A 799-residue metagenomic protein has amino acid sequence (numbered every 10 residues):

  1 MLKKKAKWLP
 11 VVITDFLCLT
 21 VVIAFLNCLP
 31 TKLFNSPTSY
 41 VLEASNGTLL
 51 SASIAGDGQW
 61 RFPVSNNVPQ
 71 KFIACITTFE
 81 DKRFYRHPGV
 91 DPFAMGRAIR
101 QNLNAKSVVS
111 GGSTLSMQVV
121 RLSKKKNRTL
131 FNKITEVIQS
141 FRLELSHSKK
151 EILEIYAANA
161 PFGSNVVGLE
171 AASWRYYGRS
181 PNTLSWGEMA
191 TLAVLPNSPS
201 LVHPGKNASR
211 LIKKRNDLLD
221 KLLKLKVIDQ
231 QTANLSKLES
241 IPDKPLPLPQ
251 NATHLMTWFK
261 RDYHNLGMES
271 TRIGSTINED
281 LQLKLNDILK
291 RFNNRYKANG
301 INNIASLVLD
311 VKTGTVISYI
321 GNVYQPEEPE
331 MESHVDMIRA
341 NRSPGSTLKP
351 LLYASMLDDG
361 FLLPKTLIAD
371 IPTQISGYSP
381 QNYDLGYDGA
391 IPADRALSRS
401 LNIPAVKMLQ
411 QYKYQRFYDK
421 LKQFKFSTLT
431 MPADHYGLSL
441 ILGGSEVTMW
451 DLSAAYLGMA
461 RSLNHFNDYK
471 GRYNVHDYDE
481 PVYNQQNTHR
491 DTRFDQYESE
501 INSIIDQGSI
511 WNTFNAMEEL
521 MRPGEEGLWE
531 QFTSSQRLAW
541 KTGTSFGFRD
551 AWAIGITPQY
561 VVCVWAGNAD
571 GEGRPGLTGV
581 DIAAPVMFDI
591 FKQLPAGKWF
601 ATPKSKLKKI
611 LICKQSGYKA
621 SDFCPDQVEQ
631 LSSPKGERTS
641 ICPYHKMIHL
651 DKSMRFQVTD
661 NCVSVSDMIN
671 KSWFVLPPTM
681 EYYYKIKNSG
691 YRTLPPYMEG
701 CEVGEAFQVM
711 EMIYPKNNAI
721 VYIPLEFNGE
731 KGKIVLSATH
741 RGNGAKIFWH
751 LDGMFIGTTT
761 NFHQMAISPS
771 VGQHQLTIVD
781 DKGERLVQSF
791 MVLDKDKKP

Functional and structural regions predicted by a protein language model:
M1-A298, V311, T315-I317, I371 (+1 more regions): Juxtamembrane regions of bacterial inner-membrane/periplasmic proteins, predominantly the peptidoglycan biogenesis
M1-A6, I13, I228, L248 (+2 more regions): Soluble, non-transmembrane domains of envelope/secretory-pathway proteins that act on or interact with carbohydrate
W60-N66, G300-I304, E328-L351, P364-L367 (+1 more regions): Short active-site loop at a secondary-structure junction that contains or immediately precedes the catalytic residue(s)
C75-T77, L222, L285, G314 (+7 more regions): Active-site SXXK
Y85-M95, V167-E170, D229-N234, E330-H334 (+3 more regions): Short, well-structured active-site flanking segments
N104-R128, N182, P245-H264, L362-F417 (+3 more regions): Conserved catalytic neighborhood of penicillin-recognizing serine enzymes
G205, L211, S240-I241, F426-S499 (+4 more regions): Active-site-proximal helix/loop microenvironment of the serine DD-peptidase/beta-lactamase transpeptidase fold
T257, I304-S346, A354-S355, L452 (+3 more regions): Active-site beta-strand/loop architecture of penicillin-binding DD-peptidases
